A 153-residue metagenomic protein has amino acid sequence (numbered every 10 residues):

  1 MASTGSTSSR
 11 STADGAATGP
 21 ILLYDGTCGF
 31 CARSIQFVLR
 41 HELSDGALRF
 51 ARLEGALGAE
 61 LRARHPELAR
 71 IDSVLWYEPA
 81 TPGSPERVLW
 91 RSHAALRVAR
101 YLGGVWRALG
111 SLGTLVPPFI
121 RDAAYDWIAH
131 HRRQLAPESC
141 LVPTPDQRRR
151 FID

Functional and structural regions predicted by a protein language model:
M1-A17, A80-S84: Intrinsically disordered, low-complexity terminal tails and inter-domain linkers enriched for S/T/G/P/D/E
S9-S44: Local sequence-structure signature of Cys/Sec-based thiol-disulfide redox active-site neighborhoods
P20-I21, G46-R49, G83-E86: Short active-site oxyanion
Y24, A51, T114: Active-site-adjacent beta-strand anchor residues
D45-G58: Thiol-based oxidoreductase modules, predominantly thioredoxin-like and allied folds used for disulfide exchange
A56-D153: Thiol/selenol-based redox catalytic cores and closely related redox-interacting motifs
